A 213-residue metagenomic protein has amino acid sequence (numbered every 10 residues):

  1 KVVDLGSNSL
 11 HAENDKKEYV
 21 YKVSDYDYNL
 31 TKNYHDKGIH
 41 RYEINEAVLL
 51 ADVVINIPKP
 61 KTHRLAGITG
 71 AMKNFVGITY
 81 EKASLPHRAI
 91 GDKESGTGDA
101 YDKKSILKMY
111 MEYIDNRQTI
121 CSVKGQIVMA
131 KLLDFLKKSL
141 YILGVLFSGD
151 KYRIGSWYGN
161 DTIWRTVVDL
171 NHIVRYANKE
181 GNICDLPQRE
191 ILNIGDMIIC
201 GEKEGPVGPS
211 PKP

Functional and structural regions predicted by a protein language model:
K1-P213: Extended, low-polarity segments enriched in aliphatic/aromatic residues
